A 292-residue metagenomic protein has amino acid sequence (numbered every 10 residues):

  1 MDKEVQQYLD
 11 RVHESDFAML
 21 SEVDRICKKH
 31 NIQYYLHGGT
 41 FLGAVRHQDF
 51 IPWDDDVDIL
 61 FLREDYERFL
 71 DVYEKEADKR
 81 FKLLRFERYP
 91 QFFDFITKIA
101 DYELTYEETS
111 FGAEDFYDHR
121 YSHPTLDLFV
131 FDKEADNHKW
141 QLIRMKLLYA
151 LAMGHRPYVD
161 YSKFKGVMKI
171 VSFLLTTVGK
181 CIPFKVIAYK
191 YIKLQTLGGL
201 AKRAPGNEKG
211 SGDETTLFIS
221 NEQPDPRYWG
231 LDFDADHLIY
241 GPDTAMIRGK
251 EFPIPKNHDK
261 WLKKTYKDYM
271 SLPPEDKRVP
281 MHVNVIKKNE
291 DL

Functional and structural regions predicted by a protein language model:
E4-K28, L70-D136, G154-M168, S172-L292: Conserved catalytic core of two-metal-ion nucleotidyltransferases
D24-V57, Y66-E67, K256, K264: Active-site nucleotide-donor binding segment shared across nucleotidyl transfer reactions
F50-I51, D65, V285-E290: Short amphipathic alpha-helical patches
L60-L62: Short hydrophobic/aromatic beta-strand micro-patches that form the beta-sheet surface supporting nucleotide- or nucleic
H138-R144: A short secondary-structure junction signal
L147: Short, His- and charge-rich active-site/binding loops that engage polyanionic ligands
